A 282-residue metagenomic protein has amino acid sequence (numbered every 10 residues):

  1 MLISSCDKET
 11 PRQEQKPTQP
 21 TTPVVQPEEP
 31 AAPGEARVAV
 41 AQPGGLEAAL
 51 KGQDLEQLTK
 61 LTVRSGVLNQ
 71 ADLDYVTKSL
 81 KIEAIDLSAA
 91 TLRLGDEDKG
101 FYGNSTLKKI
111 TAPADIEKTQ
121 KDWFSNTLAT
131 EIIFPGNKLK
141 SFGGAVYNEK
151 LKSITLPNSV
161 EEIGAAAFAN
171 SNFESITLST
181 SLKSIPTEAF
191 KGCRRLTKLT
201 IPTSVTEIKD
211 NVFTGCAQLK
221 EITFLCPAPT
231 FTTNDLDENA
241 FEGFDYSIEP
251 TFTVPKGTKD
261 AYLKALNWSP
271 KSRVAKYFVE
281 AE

Functional and structural regions predicted by a protein language model:
M1-R37: Bacterial Sec-dependent N-terminal signal peptides
V24-Y75: N-terminal segments that cap or nucleate solenoid repeat domains
A36-Q42, T59-L68, K81-R93, S105-K118 (+7 more regions): Structural signature of tandem-repeat unit edges
A49-D54, D74-K78, K99-G103, W123-F124 (+2 more regions): Leucine-rich repeat
L94-Y102, S141-V146, L236: Acidic/polar low-complexity surface segments
G100, Q120-W123, G143-A145, G164-A167 (+3 more regions): Consensus positions within tandem repeat domains that build extended binding/scaffold surfaces
K259-K276: K/E-rich alpha-helical interaction surfaces of small helical-bundle regulatory domains
